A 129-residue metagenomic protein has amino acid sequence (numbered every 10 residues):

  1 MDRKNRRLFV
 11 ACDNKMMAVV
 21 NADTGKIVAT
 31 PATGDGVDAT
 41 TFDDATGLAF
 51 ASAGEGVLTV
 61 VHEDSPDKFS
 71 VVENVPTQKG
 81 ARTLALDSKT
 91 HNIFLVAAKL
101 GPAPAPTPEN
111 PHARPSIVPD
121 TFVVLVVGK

Functional and structural regions predicted by a protein language model:
M1-K129: Predominantly soluble domains enriched in secretory-pathway, periplasmic, or organellar proteins
